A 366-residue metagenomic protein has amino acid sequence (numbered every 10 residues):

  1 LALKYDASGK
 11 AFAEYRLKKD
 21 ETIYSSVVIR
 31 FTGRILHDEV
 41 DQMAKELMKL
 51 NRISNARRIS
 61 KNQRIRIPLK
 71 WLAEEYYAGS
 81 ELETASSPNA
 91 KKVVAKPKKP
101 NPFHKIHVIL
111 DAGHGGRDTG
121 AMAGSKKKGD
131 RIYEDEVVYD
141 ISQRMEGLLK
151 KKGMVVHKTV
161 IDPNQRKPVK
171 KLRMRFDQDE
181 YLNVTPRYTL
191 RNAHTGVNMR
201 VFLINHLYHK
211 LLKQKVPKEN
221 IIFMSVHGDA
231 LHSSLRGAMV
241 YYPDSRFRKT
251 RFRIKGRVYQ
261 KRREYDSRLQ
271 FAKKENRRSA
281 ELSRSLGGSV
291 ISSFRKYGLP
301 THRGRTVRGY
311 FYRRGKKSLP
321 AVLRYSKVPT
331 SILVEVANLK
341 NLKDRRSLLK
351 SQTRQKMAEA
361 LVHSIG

Functional and structural regions predicted by a protein language model:
L1-D38: Primarily a LysM-type cell-wall glycan-binding module
L17-T22, R34-Q42, K128, I132-D140 (+3 more regions): Soluble non-cytosolic domains of exported or imported proteins
T22-I23, W71-A73, H114-R117, V156 (+6 more regions): Solvent-exposed loop/turn segments at secondary-structure junctions within structured extracellular/periplasmic domains
S25, H107-D111, V155-V160, I221-V226 (+4 more regions): Structural recognition of the beta-strand scaffold that forms the well-ordered cores of secreted hydrolase catalytic
Q42-R57: Short acidic beta-strand-loop surface patches of small beta-rich interaction domains
K49, S60-V108, A112: Non-catalytic propeptide/linker segments at domain boundaries
V93-N205, F223, D229-H232, N341: Active-site histidine-acidic residue metal-binding/catalytic motifs, centered on HxH/HExxH-like signatures
Y241-S245, R253-G366: Active-site-adjacent mobile loop/cap segments within catalytic or ligand-binding domains
